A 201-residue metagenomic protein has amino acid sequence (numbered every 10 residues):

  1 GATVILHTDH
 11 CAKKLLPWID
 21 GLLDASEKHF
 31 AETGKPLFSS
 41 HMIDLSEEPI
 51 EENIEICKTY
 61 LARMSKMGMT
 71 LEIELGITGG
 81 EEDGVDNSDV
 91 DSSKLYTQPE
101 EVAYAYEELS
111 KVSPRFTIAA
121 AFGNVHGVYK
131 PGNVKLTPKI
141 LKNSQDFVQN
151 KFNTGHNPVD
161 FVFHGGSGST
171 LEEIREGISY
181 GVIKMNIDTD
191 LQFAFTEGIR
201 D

Functional and structural regions predicted by a protein language model:
G1, K13-N157, L171-E176, Y180: Alpha/beta enzyme core
G1-V4, D201: Short intrinsically disordered, low-complexity coil segments enriched in acidic
L6-T8, I43, E72-I73, A120 (+2 more regions): General beta-strand structural signal in soluble alpha/beta enzymes
H7-A12, V159-S169: Glycine-rich beta-to-alpha transition loops that act as phosphate-gripper elements at the mouths of alpha/beta enzyme
C11-A12, S46, G166, D188 (+1 more regions): Short beta->alpha junction loops/turns
E74-I77, A121, G168, N186 (+2 more regions): Residue-level preference for alpha-helix termini and adjacent loops
S92-L95, V134, H164-S167, M185 (+1 more regions): Hydrophobic alpha-helical scaffolding
I178-D201: C-terminal alpha-helical cap/extension of soluble enzyme domains
